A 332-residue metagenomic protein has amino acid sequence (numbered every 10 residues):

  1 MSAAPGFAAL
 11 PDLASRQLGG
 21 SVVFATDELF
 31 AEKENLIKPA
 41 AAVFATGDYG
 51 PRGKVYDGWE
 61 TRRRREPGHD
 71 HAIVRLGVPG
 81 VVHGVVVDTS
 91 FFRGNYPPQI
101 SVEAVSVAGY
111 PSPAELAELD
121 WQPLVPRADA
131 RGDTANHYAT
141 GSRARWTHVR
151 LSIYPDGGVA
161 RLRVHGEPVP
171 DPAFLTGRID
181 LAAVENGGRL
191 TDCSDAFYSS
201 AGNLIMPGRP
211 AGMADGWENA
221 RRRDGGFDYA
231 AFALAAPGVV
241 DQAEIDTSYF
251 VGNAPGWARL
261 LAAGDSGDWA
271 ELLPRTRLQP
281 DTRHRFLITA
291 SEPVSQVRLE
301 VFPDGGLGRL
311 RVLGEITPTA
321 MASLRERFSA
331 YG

Functional and structural regions predicted by a protein language model:
M1-H71, R75, H165-A235, V251-N253 (+2 more regions): Disordered, acidic Ser/Thr/Pro-rich linker "stalks" and the adjacent N-terminal cap of the next globular domain
L29, P79-V81, F92, V107 (+8 more regions): Conserved beta-strand elements of beta-rich interaction domains across eukaryotes, especially beta-propellers
G50-D57, P111-H137, N203-R222, W269-I288: Intrinsic, low-complexity N-terminal interaction/targeting segments
P79, W121-G158, F227, L234 (+3 more regions): Beta-sandwich interaction modules
G80-F91, L151, V239-Y249, L299: A short beta-strand element within beta-rich, extracytoplasmic domains of secreted/secretory-pathway proteins
D88, E103-V107, H165, D246 (+2 more regions): Predominantly extracellular/luminal cell-surface or secreted proteins
N95-V107, N253-D265: Short, surface-exposed beta-strand/strand-loop-strand elements in extracellular ectodomains
P97-Q99, V159, V240-Q242, P255-W257 (+2 more regions): Exposed beta-strand and adjacent loop surfaces of beta-rich binding modules that mediate intermolecular recognition
